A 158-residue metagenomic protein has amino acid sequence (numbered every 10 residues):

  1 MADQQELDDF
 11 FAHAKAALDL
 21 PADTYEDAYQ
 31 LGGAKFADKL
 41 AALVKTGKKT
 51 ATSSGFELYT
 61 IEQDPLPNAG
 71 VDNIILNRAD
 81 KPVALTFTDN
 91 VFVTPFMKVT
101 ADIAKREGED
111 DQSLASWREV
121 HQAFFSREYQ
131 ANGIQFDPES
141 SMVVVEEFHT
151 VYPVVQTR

Functional and structural regions predicted by a protein language model:
M1-L85, T94-R158: Mixed-charge, low-complexity intrinsically disordered regions
